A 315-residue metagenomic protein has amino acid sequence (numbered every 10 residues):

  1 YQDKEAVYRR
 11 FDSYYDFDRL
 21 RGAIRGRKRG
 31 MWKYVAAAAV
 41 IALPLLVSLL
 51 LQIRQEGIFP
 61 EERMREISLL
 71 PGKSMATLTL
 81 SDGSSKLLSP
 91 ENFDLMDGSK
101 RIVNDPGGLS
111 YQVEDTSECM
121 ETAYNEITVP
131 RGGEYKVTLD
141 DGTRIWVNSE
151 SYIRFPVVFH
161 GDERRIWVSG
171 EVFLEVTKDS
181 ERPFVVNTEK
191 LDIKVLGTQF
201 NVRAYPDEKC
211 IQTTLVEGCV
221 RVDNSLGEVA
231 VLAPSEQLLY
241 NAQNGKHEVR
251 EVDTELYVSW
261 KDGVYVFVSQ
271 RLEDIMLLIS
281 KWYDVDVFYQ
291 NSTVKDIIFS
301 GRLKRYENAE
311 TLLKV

Functional and structural regions predicted by a protein language model:
Q2-K33: Positively biased amphipathic helices and basic secretion/translocation or surface-docking motifs that either flank
E5, D12, D18-R19, A38 (+3 more regions): Generic alpha-helical secondary structure signal
R10-Y14, L43, E251: Low-complexity, intrinsically disordered regions enriched in charged/polar residues
R21, P44-L46: Compositionally biased amphipathic helical and low-complexity segments enriched in hydrophobic
K28-V35, V47-V315: A residue-level detector for the "anchor" residue at the start of short, highly conserved motifs
A37-P44: Hydrophobic alpha-helical transmembrane segments of integral membrane proteins, especially lipid-exposed positions
